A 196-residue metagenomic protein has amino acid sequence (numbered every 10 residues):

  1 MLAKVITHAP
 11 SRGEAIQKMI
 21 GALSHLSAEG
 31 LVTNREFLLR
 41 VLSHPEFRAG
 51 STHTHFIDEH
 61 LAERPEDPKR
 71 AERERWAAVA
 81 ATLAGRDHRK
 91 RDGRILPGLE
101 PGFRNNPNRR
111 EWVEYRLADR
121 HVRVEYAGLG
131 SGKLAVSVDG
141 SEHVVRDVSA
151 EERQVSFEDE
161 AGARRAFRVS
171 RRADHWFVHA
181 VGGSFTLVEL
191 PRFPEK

Functional and structural regions predicted by a protein language model:
M1-S141: Catalytic cores of soluble metabolic enzymes centered on carboxylation/carboxyl-transfer
L2-H8, E114, A135, S156 (+3 more regions): Structured core elements
H8-P10, D139, E160, S170 (+2 more regions): Solvent-exposed residues in well-ordered beta-strands and their adjoining turns, especially edge/terminal strands
H25, H143-V144, A163-A166, H175-W176 (+1 more regions): Short beta-strands and strand-coil junctions in structured, solvent-facing domains, enriched
L31-V32, R168, V188-E189: Conserved short beta-strand edge segments in small beta-sheet-based binding/regulatory domains
R116-R120, D139-S141, E158-A163, H179-G183: Short strand-coil-strand connectors
A127-A166: Conserved nucleotide-binding/hydrolysis modules and their immediate coupling elements across P-loop/ASCE NTPase motors
S184-K196: Short beta-strand-turn/beta-hairpin segments enriched in glycine/proline and small hydrophobics that form edge-strand
